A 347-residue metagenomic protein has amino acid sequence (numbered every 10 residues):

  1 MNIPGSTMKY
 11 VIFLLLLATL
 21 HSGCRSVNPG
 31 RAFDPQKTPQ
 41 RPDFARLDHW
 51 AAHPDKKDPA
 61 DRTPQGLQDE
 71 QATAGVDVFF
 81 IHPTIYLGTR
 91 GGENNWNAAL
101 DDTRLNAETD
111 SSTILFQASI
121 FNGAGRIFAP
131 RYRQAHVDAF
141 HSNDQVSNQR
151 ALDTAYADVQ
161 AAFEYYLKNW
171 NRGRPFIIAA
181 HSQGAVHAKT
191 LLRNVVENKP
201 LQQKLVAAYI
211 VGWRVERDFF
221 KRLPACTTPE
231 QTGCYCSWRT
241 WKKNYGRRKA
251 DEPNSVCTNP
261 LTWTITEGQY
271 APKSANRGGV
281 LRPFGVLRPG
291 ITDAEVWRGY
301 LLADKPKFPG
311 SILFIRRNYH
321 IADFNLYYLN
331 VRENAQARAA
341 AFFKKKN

Functional and structural regions predicted by a protein language model:
M1-V11: Positively charged n-region of N-terminal signal peptides that target proteins for export
V11-T19: Sec-dependent N-terminal signal peptides
H21-G23: C-terminal motif of bacterial Sec signal peptides marking the signal peptidase cleavage site
R25-S26, A157-R172, N194-A341, K345-K346: Surface cap/lid and interfacial helix-loop subdomains adjacent to catalytic sites that gate substrate access
N28-P39, H82-R174, F308-N347: Active-site catalytic motif of lipid deacylating hydrolases and related acyltransferases
A74-V76, G123-I127, R172-P175, Q203-A207: Loop/turn elements at helix/coil->beta-strand transitions in domains of secreted/extracellular proteins
A180, G184: Gly/Ala-rich beta-loop-alpha elbow adjacent to hydrolase catalytic centers
H187-L191: Hydrolases whose catalytic domains are alpha/beta-hydrolase-1, hotdog thioesterase, or metallo-beta-lactamase-like
